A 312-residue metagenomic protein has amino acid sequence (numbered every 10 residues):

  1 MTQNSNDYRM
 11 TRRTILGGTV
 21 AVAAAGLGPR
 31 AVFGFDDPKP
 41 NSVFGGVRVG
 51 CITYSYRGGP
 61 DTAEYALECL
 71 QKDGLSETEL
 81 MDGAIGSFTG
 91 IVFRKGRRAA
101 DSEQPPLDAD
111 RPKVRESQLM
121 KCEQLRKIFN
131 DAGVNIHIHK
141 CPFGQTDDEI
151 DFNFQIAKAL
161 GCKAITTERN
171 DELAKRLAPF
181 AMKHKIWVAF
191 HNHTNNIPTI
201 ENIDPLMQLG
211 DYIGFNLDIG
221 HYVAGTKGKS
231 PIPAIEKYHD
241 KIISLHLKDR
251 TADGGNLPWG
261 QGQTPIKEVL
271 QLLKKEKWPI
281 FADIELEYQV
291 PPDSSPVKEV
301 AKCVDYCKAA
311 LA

Functional and structural regions predicted by a protein language model:
T2-G50, S55-E77, T89-V92, I200-A312: Histidine-acidic metal/acid-base catalytic patches
T19-G26, F35, N41, R115 (+3 more regions): Active-site acidic/histidine proton-transfer and metal-coordination neighborhood in alpha/beta enzyme cores
F44-V47, T78-D82, S102-P106, Q118 (+3 more regions): A short alpha-helix capping/helix-coil boundary motif
T53-S55, M81-D82, K140, N192: Residue-level recognition of beta-strand->loop/alpha-helix junctions
T78-D82, I136-H139, T166-T167, F281-E285: Short beta-strand segments at enzyme active-site cores
L80-E123: Glycine-rich, proline-tolerant flexible connector loops at the mouths of alpha/beta enzymes
I85-G86, G144, E172, N196 (+2 more regions): Positions that flank functional sites
L107-R111, N135, G255, Q289: A short, mixed-charge helix-start or loop-turn motif at secondary-structure junctions
